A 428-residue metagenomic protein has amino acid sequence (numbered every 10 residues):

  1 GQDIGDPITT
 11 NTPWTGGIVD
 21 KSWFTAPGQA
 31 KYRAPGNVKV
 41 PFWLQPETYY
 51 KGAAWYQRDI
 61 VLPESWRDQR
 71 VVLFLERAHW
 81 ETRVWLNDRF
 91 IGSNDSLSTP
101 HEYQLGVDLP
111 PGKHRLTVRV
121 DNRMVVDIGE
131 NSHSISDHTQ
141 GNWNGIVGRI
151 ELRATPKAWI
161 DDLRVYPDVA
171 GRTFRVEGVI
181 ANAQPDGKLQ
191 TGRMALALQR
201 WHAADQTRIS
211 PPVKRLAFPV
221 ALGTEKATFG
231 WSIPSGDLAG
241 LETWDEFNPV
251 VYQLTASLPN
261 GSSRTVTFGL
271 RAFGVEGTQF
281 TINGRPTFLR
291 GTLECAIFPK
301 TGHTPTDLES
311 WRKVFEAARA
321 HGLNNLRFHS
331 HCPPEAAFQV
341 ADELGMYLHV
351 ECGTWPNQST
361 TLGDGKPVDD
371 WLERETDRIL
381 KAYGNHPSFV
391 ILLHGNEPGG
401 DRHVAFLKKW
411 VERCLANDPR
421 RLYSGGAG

Functional and structural regions predicted by a protein language model:
G1-F328, V340, G345, E375 (+5 more regions): Secreted/periplasmic carbohydrate-active enzymes, especially glycoside hydrolases
N325-G428: Substrate-binding/catalytic cleft of secreted carbohydrate-active enzymes, primarily glycoside hydrolases
